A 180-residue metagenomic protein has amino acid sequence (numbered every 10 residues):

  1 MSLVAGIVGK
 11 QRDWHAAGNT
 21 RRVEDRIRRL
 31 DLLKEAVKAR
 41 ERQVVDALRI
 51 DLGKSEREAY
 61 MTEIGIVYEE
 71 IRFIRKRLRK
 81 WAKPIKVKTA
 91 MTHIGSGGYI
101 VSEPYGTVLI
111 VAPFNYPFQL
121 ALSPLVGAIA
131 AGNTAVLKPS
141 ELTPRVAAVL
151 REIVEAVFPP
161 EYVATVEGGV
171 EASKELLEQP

Functional and structural regions predicted by a protein language model:
M1-Y99: N-terminal Rossmann-like NAD(P)+-binding subdomain of aldehyde/semialdehyde dehydrogenases
M91-P180: Rossmann-like NAD(P) dinucleotide-binding subdomain of oxidoreductase/dehydrogenase enzymes
